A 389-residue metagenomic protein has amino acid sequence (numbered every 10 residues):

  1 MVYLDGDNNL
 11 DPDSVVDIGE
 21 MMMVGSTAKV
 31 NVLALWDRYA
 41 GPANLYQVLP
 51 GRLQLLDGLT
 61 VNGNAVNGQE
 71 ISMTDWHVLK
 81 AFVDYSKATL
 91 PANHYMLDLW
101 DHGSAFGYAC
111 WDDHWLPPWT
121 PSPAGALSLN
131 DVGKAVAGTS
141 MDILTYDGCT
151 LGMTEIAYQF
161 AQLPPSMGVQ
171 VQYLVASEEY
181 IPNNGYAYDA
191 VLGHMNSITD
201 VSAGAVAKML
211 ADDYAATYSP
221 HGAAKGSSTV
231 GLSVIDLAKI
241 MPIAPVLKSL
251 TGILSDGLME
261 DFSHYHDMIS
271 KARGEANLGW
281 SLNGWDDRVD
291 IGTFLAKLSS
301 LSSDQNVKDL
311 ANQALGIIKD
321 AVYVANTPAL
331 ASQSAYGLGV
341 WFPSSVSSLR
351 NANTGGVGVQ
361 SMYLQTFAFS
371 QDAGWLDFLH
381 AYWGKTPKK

Functional and structural regions predicted by a protein language model:
M1-N93, W375: N-terminal extension/subdomain marker
Y3, L35, D98-D101, W341: Short beta-strand segments
Y3-D7, H102, C149: Short strand-loop junctions, especially beta-strand C-caps/beta-turns that link beta-sheets to coils or alpha-helices
S86-F106: Active-site groove signature of glycoside hydrolases
A105-F106, W111-K389: Terminal, contiguous helix-loop blocks that mediate binding/assembly
